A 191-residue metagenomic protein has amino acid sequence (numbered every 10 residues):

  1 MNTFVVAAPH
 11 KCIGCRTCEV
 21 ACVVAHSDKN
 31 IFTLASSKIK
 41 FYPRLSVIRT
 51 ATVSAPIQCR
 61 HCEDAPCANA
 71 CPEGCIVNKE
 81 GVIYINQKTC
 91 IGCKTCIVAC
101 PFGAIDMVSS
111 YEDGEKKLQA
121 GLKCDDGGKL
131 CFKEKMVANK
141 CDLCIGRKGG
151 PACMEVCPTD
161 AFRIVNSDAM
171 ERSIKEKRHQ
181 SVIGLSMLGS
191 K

Functional and structural regions predicted by a protein language model:
M1-C12, T17-C18, V23-S46: N-terminal cysteine/histidine-rich coordination modules
D28-N69, Q87-K191: Flanking helices and flexible, charged tails adjoining ferredoxin-like Fe-S electron-transfer domains in multi-subunit
E80-G81: Short glycine/acidic-rich loop motifs that flank beta-strands on beta-rich extracellular proteins
